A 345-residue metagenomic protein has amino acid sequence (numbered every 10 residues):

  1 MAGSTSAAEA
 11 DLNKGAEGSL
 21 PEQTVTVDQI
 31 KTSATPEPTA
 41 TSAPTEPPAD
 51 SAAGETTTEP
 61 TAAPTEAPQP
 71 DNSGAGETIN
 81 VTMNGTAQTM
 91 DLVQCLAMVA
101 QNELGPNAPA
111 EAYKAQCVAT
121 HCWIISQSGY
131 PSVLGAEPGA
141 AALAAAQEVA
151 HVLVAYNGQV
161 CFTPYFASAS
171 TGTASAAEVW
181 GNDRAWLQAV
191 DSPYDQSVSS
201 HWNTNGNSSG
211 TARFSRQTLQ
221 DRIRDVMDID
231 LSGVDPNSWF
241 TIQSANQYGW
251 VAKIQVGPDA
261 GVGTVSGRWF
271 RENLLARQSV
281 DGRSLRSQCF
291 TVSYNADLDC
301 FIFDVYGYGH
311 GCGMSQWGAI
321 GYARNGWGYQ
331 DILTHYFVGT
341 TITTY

Functional and structural regions predicted by a protein language model:
M1-Y345: Conserved, single-site charged/polar hotspot
